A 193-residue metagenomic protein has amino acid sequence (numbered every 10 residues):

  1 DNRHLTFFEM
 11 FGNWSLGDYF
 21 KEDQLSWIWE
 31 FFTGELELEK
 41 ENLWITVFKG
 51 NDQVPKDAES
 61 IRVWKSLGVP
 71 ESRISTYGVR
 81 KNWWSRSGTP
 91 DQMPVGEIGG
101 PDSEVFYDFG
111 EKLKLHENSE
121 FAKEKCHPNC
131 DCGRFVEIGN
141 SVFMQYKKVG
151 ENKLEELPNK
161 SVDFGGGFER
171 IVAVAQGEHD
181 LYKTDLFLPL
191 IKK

Functional and structural regions predicted by a protein language model:
D1-K193: Structured aminoacyl-transfer and RNA-binding surfaces used for tRNA recognition/handling in the translation apparatus
